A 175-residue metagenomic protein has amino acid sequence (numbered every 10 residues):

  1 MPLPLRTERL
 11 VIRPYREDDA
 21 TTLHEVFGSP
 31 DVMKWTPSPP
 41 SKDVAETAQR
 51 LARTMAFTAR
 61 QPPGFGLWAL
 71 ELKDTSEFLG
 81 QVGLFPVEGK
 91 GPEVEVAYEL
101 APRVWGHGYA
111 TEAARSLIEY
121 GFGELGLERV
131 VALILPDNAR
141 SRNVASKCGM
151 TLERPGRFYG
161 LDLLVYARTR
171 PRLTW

Functional and structural regions predicted by a protein language model:
M1-R103, S116, Y120, E124 (+3 more regions): GNAT-family acyltransferases
E99, E112, R140: Short alpha-helical segment within the catalytic ATP-binding CA
G106-T111: Glycine-rich acyl-CoA binding loop
A132-R142: Conserved beta-strand-loop-alpha-helix junction that forms the acyl-donor binding cleft
A145: Conserved active-site tyrosine of GNAT-family acetyltransferases
